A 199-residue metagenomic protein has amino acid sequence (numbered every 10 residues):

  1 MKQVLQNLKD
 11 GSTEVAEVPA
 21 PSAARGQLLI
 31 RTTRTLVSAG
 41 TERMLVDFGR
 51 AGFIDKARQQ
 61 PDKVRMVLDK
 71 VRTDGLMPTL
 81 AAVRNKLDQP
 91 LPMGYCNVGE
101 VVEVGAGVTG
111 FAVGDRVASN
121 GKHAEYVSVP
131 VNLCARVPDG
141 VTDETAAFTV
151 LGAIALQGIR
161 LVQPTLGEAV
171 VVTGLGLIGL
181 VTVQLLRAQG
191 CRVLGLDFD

Functional and structural regions predicted by a protein language model:
M1-N85, Q89, G121: Short N-terminal strand-loop motif that marks the start of NAD(P)H/FAD-dependent oxidoreductase cofactor-binding domains
R31, E100, R192-L194: Residues located in well-ordered beta-strands
T33, A112-D115, E168: Structural motif
P78-L87, C96-N120: A glycine-/small-residue-rich N-terminal strand-loop-strand element that serves as the cofactor-binding glycine loop
P92-Y95, N120-N132: A structural motif shared across PLP-dependent enzymes of the aminotransferase-like
V127-V141, C191: Short, compositionally biased
T145-D199: Mid-domain Rossmann-like dinucleotide-binding core that forms the NAD(H)/NADP(H) cofactor-binding site
